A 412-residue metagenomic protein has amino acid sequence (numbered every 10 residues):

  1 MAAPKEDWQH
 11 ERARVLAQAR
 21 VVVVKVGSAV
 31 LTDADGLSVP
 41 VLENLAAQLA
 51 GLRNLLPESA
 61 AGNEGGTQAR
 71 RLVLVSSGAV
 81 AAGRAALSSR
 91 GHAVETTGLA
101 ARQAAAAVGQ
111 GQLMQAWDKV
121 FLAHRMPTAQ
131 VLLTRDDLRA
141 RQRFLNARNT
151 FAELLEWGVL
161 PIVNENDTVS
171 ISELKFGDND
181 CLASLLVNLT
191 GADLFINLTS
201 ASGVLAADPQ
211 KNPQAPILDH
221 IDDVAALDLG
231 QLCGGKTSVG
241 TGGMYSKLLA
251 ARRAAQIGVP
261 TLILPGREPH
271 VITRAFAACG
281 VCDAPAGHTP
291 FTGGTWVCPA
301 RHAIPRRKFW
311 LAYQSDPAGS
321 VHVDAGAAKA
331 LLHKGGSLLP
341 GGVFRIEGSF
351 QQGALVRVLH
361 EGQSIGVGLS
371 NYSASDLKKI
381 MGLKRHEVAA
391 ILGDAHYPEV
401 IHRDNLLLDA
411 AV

Functional and structural regions predicted by a protein language model:
A2-V412: C-terminal catalytic "cap/lid" subdomain
